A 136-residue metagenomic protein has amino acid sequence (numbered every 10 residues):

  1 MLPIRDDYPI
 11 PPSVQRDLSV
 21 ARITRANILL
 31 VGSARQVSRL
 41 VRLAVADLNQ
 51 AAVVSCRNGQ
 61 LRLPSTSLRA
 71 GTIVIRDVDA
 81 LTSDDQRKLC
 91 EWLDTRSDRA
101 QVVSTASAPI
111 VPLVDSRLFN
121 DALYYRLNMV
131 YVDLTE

Functional and structural regions predicted by a protein language model:
M1-L113, L134-E136: AAA+ ATPase active-site-proximal loops
W92, R126, V130: ABC-type ATPase nucleotide-binding domain
